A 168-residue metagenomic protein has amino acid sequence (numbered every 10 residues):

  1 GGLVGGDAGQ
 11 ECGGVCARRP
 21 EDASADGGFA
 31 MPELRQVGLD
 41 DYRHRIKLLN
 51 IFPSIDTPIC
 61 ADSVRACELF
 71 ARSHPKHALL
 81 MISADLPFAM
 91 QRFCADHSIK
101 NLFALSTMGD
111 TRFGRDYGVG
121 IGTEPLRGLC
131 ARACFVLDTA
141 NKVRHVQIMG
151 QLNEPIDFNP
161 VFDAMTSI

Functional and structural regions predicted by a protein language model:
G1-I168: Chalcogenol-based redox active-site neighborhoods
